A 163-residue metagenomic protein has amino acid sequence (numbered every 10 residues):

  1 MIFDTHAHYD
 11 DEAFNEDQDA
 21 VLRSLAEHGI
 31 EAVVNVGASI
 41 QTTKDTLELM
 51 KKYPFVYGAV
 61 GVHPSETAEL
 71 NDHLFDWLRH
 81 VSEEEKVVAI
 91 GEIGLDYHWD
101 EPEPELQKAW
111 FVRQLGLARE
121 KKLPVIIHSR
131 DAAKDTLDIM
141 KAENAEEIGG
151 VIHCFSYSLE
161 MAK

Functional and structural regions predicted by a protein language model:
M1-K163: Mid-domain alpha/beta scaffold segments of enzyme catalytic cores
